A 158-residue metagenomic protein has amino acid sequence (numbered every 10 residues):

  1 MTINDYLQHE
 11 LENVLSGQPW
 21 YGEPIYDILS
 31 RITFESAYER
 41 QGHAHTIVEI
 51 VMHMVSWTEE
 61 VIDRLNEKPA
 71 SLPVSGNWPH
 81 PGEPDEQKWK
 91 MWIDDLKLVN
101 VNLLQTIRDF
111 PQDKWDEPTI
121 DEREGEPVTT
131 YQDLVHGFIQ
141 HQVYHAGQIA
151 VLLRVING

Functional and structural regions predicted by a protein language model:
T2-N4, Q8-Q18, G22, Y26-L29 (+2 more regions): Short, contiguous alpha-helical
E83-P118, D133-F138: Acidic/histidine-rich alpha-helical segments that form the ligand environment of transition-metal centers
